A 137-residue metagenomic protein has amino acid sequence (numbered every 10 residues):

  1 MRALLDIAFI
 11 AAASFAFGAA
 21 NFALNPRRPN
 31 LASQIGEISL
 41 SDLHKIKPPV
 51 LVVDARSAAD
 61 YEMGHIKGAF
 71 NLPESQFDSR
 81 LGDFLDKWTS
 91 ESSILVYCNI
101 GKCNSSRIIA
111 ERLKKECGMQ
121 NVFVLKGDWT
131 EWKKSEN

Functional and structural regions predicted by a protein language model:
M1-M63: Flexible, polar/low-complexity N-terminal or interdomain linker segments that lie immediately upstream of folded
S57-D60, Q76-F77, I100-N104, W129-W132: Solvent-exposed loop/turn segments at secondary-structure junctions within structured extracellular/periplasmic domains
G64-G68, K115-G118: Short helix-loop-beta junction
K67-F70, D86: Charged, acidic
A69-Q76, Q120-V124: Short hydrophobic/aromatic-enriched beta-strand-loop microsegments
F77-D83: Alpha-helical scaffolding within the catalytic cores of extracellular/periplasmic polymer-degrading hydrolases
D83-T130: Catalytic cysteine-centered active loop of the rhodanese-like fold, especially the PTP/DSP P-loop
E136-N137: Active-site neighborhoods of enzymes that stabilize oxyanions during catalysis
